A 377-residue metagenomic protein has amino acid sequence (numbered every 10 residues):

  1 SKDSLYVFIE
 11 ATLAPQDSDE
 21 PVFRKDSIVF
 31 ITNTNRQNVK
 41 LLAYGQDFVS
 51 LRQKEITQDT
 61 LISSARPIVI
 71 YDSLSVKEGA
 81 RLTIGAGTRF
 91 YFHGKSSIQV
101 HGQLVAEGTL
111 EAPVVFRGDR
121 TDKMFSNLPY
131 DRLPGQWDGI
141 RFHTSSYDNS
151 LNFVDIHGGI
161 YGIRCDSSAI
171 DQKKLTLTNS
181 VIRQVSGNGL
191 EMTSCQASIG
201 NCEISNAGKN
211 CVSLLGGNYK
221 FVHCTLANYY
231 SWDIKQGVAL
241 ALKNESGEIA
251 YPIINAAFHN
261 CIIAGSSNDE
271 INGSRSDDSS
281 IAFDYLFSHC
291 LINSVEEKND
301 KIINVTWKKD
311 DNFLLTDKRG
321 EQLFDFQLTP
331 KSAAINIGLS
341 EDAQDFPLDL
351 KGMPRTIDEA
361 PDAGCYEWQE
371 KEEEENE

Functional and structural regions predicted by a protein language model:
S1-F324, K331, I335-F346, L350-K351 (+2 more regions): Beta-strand/loop edge motif enriched in small/polar residues
